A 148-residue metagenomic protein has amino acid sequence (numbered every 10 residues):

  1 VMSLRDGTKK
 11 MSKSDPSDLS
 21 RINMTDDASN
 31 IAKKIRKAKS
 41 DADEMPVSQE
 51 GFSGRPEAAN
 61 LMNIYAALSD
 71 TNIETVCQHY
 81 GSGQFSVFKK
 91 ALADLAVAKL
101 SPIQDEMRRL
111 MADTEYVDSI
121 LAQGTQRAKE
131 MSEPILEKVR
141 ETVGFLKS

Functional and structural regions predicted by a protein language model:
V1-S148: Conserved nucleotide- and phosphate/pyrophosphate-binding catalytic cores in adenylate/nucleotidyl-handling enzymes
